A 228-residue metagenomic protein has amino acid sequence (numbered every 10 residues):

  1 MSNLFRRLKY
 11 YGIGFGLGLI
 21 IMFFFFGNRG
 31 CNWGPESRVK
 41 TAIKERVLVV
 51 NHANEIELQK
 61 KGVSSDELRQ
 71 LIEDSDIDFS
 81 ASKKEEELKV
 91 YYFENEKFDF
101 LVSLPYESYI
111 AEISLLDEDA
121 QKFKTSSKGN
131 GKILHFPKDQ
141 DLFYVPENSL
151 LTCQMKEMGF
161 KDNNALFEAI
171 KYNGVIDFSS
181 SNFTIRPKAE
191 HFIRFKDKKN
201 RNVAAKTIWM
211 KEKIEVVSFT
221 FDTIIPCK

Functional and structural regions predicted by a protein language model:
M1-K228: Ribonuclease/tRNase effector modules and their secretory precursors
